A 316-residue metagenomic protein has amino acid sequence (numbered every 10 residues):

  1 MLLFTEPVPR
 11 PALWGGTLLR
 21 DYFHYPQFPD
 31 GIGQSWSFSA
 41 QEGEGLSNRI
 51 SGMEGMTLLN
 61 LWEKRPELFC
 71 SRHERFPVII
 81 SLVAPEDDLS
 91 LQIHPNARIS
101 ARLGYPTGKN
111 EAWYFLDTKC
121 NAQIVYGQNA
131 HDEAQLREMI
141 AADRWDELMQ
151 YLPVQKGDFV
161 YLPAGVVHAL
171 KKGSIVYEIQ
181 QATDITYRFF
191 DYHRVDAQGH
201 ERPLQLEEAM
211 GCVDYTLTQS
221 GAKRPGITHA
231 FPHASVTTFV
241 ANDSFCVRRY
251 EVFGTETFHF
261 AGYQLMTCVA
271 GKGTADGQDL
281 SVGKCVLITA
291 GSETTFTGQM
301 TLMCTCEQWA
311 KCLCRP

Functional and structural regions predicted by a protein language model:
M1-H131, H193-S220, V247, A310-K311: Transition-metal
R75, V83-D88, A97, T107-G108 (+4 more regions): Ligand-binding loop in jelly-roll beta-barrel domains
I80-S81, L89, E111-Y114, L152 (+2 more regions): His/acidic/aromatic-lined binding-pocket segments of jelly-roll/cupin-type domains and related regulatory beta-sandwich
L103, I124-G127, E138, K171-I175 (+1 more regions): A short secondary-structure junction signal
N121-Q155, H259-S281: A short beta-strand-loop-beta hairpin characteristic of the jelly-roll/cupin
I140-Y187: Loop-centered beta-sheet repeat module
M149-Y161, I175, T274-T294: Short acidic-glycine-tyrosine-enriched beta hairpin
Y187-T255, F260: C-terminal amphipathic alpha-helical segment
